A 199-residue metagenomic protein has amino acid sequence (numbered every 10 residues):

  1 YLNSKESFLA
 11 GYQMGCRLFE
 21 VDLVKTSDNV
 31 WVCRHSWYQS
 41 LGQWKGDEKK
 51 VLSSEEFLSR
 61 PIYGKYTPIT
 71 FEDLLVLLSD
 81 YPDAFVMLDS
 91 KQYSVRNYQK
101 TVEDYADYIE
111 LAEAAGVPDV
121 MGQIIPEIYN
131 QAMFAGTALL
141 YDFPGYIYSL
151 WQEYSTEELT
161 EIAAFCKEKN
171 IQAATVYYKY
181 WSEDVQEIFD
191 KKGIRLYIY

Functional and structural regions predicted by a protein language model:
Y1-Y199: Phosphate-group recognition and catalysis centered on beta-loop-alpha active-site segments
